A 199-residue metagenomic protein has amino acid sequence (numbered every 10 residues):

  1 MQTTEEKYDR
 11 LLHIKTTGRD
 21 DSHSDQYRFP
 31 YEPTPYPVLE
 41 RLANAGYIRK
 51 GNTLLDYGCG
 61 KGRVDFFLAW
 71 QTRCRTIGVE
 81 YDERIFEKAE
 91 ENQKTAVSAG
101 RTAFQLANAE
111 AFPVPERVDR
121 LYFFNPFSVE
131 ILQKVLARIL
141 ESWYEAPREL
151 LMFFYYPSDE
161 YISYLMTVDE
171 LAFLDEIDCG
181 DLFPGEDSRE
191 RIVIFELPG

Functional and structural regions predicted by a protein language model:
M1-R49: S-adenosyl-L-methionine
G51-G58: Conserved class I S-adenosyl-L-methionine
G62-F66: Glycine-rich SAM-binding Motif I of class I
D82: Conserved SAM/SAH-binding beta-strand->alpha-helix loop
A89-E90: Conserved SAM-binding loop
A99-A107: Conserved SAM-binding strand-loop segment of SAM-dependent methyltransferases
R120-I131: A short SAM/SAH-binding and catalytic strip from SAM-dependent methyltransferases
E130-E190: C-terminal substrate-binding/active-site "lid" region of AdoMet-derived donor-dependent transferases
